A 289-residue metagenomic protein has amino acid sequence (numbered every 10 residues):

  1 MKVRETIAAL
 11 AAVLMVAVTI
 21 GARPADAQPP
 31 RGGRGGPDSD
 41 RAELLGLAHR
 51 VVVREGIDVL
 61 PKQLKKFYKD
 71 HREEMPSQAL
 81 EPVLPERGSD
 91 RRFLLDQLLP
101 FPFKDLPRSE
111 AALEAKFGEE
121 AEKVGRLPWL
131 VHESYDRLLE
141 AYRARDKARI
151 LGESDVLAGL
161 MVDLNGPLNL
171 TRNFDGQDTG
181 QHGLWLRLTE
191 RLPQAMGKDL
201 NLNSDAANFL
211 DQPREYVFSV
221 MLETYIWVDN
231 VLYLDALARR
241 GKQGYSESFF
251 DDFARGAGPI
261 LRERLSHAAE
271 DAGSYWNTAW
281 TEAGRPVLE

Functional and structural regions predicted by a protein language model:
M1-R4: N-terminal secretory signal peptides that target proteins for export/translocation
A9-T19: Bacterial N-terminal signal peptides
A11, E55, N169-T171: A ubiquitous, low-specificity "background" feature that marks scattered single residues across proteins without
D26-D155, N173-S266, E270-E289: N-terminal, motif-rich segments that launch catalysis or mediate targeting to/interaction with membranes, typified by
M161-G176: Catalytic Zn2+-binding segment of zinc metalloproteases
